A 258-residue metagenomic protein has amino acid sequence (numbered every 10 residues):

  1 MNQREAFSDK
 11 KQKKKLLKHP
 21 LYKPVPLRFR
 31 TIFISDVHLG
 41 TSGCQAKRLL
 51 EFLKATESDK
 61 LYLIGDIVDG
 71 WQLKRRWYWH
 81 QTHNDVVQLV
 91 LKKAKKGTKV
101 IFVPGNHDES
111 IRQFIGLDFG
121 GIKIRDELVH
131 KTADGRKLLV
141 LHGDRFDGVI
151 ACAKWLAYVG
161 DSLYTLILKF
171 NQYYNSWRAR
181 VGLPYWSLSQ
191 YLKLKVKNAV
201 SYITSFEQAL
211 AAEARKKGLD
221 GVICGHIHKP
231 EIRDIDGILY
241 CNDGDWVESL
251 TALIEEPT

Functional and structural regions predicted by a protein language model:
N2-F29: Acidic, histidine-bearing metal-coordination/catalytic regions of metal-dependent phosphoesterases
K18-H19, F29-R30, T41-T132: Core catalytic region of metal-dependent phosphoesterases/phosphodiesterases, especially metallo-beta-lactamase-like
L21-G43, W177-K195: Mobile, glycine- and charge-enriched loop segments and immediately flanking short secondary-structure elements within
V25-T31, H130-L139, D234-L239: Beta-strand-turn-beta hairpins that frame and shape the catalytic cleft of phosphate-ester-processing enzymes
I34-S35, Y62-G65, I101-N106, L141 (+2 more regions): Active-site neighborhood of phospho(di)ester-bond hydrolases with catalytic His/Asp-centered motifs
L39, V68-D69, R145, K229: Short active-site segment of divalent metal-dependent hydrolases/proteases that encodes the spacing between
G120-D126, D144, G148-Y158, V200 (+1 more regions): Conserved beta-sheet core of the metallophosphoesterase superfamily
L141-F206: Active-site-proximal loop/helix segment associated with metal-binding centers of metalloenzymes
